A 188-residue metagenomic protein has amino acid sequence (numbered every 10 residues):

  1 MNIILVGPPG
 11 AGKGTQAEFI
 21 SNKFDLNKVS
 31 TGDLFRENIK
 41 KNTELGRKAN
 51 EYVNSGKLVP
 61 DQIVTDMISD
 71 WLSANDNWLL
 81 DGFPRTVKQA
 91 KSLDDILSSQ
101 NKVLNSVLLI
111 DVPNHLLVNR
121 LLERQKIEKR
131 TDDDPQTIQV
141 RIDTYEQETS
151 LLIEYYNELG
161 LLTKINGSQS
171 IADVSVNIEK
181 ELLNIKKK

Functional and structural regions predicted by a protein language model:
M1-K188: Glycine-rich phosphate-binding loop of ATP-dependent small-molecule kinases
